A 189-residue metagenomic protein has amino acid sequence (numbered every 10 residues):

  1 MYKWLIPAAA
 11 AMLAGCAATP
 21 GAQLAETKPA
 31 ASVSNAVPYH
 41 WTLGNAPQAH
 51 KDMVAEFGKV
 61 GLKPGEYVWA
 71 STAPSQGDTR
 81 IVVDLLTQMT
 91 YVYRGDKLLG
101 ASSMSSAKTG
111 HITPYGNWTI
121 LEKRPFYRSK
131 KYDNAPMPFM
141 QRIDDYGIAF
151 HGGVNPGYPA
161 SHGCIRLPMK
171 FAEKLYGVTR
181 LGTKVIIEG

Functional and structural regions predicted by a protein language model:
Y2-P138, Y146-I165, M169-G189: N-terminal pre-domains immediately preceding structured catalytic cores
